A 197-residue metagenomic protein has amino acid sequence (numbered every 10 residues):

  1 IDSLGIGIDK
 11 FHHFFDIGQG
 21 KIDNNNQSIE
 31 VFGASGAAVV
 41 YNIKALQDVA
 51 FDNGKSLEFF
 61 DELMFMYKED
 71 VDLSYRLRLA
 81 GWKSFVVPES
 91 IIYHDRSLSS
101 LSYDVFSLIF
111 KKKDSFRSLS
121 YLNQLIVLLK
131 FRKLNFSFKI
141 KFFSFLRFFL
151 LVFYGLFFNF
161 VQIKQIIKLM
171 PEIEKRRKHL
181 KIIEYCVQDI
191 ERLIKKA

Functional and structural regions predicted by a protein language model:
I1-F65, V71, A80: Acidic/His-rich active-site region of diverse nucleotide-sugar glycosyltransferases
G18, A45, A50, P88-S90 (+1 more regions): Short, small-residue-rich loop/turn micro-motifs
E30-S35, V39, L63-Y67, K113-S120 (+2 more regions): Aromatic-acidic/polar surface patches that form glycan- and anion
V40, E58-F59, M66-K68, S74 (+3 more regions): Conserved active-site beta-strand element of glycosyltransferases/polysaccharide synthases
L73-S74, Q124: Short, hydrophobic alpha-helical packing/hinge segments within bilobed ligand-binding/sensory domains
H94-F136, F158-K175: Catalytic core of nucleotide-sugar-dependent glycosyltransferases
K133-A197: Non-catalytic, C-terminal membrane-associated alpha-helical segments of glycosyltransferases
